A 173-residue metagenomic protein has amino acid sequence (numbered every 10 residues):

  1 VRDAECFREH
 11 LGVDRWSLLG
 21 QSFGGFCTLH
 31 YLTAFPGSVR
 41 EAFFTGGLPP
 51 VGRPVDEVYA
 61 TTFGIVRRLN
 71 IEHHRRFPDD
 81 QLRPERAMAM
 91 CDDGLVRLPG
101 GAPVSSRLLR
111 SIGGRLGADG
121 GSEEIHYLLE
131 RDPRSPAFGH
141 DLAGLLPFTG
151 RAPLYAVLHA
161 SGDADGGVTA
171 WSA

Functional and structural regions predicted by a protein language model:
V1-G100: Gly/Pro-rich cap/lid or specificity-loop segments adjacent to the active site
G94-A173: Alpha/beta-hydrolase fold active-site neighborhood
